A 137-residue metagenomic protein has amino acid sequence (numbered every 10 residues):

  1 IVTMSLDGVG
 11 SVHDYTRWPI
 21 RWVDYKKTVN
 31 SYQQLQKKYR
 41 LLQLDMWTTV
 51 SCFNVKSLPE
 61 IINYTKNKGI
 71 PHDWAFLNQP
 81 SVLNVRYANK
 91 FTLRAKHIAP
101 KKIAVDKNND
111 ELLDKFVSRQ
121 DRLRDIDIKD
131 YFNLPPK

Functional and structural regions predicted by a protein language model:
T3-K137: Radical SAM enzyme [4Fe-4S]-AdoMet core and its adjacent flexible, acidic and glycine-rich loops/tails across
